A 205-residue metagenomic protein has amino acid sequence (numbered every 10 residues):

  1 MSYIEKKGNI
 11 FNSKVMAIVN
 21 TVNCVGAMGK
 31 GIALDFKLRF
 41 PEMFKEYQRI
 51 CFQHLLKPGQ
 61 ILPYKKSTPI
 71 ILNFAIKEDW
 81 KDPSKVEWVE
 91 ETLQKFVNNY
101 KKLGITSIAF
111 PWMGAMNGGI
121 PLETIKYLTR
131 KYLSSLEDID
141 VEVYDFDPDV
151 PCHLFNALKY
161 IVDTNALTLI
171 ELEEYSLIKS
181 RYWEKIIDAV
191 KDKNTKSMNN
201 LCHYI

Functional and structural regions predicted by a protein language model:
M1-I205: Macrodomain-like recognition of ADP-ribose-binding/processing modules
